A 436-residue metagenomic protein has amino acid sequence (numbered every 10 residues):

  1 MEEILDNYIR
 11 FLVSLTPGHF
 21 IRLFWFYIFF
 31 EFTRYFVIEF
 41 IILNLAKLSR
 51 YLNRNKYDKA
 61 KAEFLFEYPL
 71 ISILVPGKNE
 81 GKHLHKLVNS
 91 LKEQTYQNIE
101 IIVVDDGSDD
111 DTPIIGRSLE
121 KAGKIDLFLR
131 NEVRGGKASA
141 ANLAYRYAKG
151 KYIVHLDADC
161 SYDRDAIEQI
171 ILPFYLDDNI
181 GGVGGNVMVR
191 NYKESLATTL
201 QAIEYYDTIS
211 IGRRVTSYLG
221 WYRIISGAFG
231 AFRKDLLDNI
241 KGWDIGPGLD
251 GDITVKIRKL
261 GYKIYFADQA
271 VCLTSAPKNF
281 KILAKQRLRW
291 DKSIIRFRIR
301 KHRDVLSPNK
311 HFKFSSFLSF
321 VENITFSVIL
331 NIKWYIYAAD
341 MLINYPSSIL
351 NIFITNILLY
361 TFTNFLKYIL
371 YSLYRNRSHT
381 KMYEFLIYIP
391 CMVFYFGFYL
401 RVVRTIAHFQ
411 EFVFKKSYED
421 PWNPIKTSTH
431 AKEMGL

Functional and structural regions predicted by a protein language model:
E2-N89: N-proximal low-complexity "stem/linker" segments adjacent to membrane-targeting elements
E3-N7, V37-Y68, R303-L318, I343-L436: Juxtamembrane C-terminal module of membrane proteins
I38-I41, K121-G123, L129-R130, G136-A140 (+5 more regions): Long helical/loop segments within the catalytic core of UDP-sugar-dependent glycosyltransferases, especially the large
P69-S72, E100, D238, D252: Cell-envelope/extracellular polymer assembly enzymes that use nucleotide-activated donors
H85, D110-S118, A141, D165: Acidic helix N-cap motif at the loop->helix transition within catalytic regions of sugar-transfer enzymes
S90, Q97, D105-I114, V133-R134: A conserved acidic beta->alpha catalytic loop
I245, T254-L273: Catalytic donor-sugar/metal-binding loop of nucleotide-sugar-dependent glycosyltransferases
